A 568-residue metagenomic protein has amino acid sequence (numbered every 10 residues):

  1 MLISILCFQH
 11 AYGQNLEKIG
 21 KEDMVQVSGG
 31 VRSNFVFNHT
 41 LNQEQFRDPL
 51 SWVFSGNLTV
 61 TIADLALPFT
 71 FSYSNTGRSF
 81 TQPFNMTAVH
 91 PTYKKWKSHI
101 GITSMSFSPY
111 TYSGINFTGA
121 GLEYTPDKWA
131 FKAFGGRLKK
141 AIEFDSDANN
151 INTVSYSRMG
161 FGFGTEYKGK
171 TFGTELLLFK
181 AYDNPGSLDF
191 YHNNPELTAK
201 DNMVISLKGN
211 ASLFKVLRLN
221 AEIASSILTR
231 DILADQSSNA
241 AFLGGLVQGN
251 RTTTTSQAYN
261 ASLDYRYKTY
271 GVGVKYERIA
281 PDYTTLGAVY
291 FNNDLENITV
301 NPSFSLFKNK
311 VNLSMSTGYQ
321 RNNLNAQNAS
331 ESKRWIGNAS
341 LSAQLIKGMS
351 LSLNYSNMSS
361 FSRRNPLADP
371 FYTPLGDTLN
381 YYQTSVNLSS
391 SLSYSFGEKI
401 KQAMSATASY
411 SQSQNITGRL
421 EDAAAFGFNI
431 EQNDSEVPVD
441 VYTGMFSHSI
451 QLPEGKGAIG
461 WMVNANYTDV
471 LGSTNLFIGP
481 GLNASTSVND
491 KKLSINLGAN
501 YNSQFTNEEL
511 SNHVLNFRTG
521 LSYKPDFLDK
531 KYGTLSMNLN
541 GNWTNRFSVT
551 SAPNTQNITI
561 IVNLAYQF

Functional and structural regions predicted by a protein language model:
M1-E17: Bacterial Sec-dependent N-terminal signal peptides
N15-N42, D48-L50, V60-F69, K94-I100 (+4 more regions): Transmembrane beta-strand segments of Gram-negative outer membrane beta-barrel proteins
N42-H90, S106: Transmembrane beta-barrel domains of Gram-negative outer membranes and organellar outer membranes
R47-S55, Q82, Y167, T174-K180 (+1 more regions): Exposed, low-structure sequence patches enriched in small/polar residues
S72-L138, Y265, Y270-V272, R278-P281: Outer membrane beta-barrel
Y124-A130, Y167-G169, F568: Outer-membrane beta-barrel proteins
G135, K140, F144, A148-D201 (+1 more regions): Hydrophobic, small-residue-rich alpha-helical packing segments that form membrane-like cores
